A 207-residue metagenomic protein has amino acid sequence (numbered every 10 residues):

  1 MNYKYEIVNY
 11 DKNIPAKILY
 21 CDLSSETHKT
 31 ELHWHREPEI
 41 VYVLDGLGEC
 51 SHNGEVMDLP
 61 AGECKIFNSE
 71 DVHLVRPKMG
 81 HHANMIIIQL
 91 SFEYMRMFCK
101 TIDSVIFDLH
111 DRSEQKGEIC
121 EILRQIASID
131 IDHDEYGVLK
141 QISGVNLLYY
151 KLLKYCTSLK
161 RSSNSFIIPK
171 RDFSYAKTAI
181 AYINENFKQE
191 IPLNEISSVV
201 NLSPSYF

Functional and structural regions predicted by a protein language model:
M1-Y3: N-terminal low-complexity or simple alpha-helical regulatory segments that function as activation/interaction modules
K12-F107, D132-L139: N-terminal regulatory/effector-sensing and dimerization cores that precede helix-turn-helix DNA-binding domains
L44, L153, N184, K188: Short, locally clustered residues in the helix-turn-helix/winged-helix DNA-binding domain
T101-K160, A181: Amphipathic alpha-helical segments enriched in hydrophobic/aromatic residues interleaved with Lys/Arg
Q115-E118, I168-A179: N-terminal positioning helix adjacent to the helix-turn-helix/winged-helix DNA-binding module
H133-Q141, V145, I168-S174, K188 (+1 more regions): Cytosolic nucleotide-utilizing catalytic cores of signal-transduction proteins
K160-I167: Short, Lys/Arg-enriched N-terminal segment that forms or immediately precedes the first helix of a structured domain
T178, N184-N186, E190-F207: Basic/polar phosphate-binding segments, predominantly the helix-turn-helix DNA-binding elements of transcriptional
